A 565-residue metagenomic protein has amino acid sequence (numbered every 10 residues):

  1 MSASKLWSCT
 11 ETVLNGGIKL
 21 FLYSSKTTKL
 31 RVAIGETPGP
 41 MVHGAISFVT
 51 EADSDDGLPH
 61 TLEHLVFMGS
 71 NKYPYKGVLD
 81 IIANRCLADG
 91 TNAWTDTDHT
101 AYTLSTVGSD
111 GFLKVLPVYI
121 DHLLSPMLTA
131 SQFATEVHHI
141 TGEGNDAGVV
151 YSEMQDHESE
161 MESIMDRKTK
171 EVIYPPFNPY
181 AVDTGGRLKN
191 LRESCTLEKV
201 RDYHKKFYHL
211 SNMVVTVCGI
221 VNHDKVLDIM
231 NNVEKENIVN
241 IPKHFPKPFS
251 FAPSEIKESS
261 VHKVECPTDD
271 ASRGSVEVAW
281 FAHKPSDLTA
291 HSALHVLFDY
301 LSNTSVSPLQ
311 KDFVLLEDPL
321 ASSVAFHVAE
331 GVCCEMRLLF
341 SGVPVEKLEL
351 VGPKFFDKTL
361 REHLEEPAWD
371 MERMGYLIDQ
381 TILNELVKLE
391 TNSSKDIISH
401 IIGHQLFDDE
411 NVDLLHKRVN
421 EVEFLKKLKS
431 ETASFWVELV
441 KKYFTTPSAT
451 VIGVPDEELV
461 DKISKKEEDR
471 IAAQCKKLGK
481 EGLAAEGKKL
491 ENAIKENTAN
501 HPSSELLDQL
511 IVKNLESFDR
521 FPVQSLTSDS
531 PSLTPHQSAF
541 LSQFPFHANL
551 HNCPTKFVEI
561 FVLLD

Functional and structural regions predicted by a protein language model:
M1-V78, T103-V107, P117-I120, S159 (+6 more regions): His/Glu-rich zincin catalytic helix
I18-L22, M154-V214, F249-F251, V345-E346 (+2 more regions): Histidine-acidic residue clusters that define the catalytic metal-binding segment of zinc metallopeptidase domains
G69-N71, V78-Y203, V278, S292-H295 (+4 more regions): Acidic/histidine-enriched segments that form metal/cofactor-coordinating and catalytic pocket/exosite environments
C86-L87, K199-R201, S260-K263, E421-E423 (+3 more regions): Short alpha-helical segments and helix-capping/turn motifs at coil-helix boundaries
T95-H99, L210, G331-C333, T446: Short Gly/Ser/Thr- and Asp/Glu-enriched loop/turn motifs at secondary-structure junctions
P248-E255, L315-P319, V328-V332, R373-N384 (+3 more regions): A glycine-rich phosphate-binding loop feature that marks nucleotide/adenosyl-phosphate handling sites
S305, G331-C334, S341-V343, K358-E365 (+1 more regions): N-terminal catalytic cores of large hydrolase enzymes
K354, D370-A449, D461, K465 (+2 more regions): Hard-cation-handling environments
